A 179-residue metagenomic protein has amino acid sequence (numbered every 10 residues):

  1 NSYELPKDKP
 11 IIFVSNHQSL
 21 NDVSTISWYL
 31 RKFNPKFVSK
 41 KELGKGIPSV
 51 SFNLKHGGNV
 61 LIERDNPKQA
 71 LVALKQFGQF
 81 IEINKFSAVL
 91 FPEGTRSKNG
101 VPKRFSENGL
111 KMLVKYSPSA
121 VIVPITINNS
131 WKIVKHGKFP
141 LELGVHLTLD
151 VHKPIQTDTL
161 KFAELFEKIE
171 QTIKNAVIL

Functional and structural regions predicted by a protein language model:
N1, V60-E63, T157: Short acidic-hydrophobic, aromatic-tinged amphipathic segments that line or gate anion-handling sites
Y3-K9, F80, P118-S119, D150 (+1 more regions): Membrane-interfacial terminal anchoring regions of lipid-handling membrane enzymes
L5, R31, I81-E82, V114: Residue-level signal for alpha-helix termini/capping positions
K7-N66: Catalytic core of membrane glycerolipid acyltransferases/transacylases, capturing the structured, soluble-facing
S19, P67-L71, K103-S106: A conditional alpha-helix N-cap/helix-loop micro-motif detector
V38, A70, G78, E93-V101: Soluble extracytoplasmic domains of inner/organellar membrane proteins
P48-F52, I83, S87-V89, T95-A163: A cross-family acyltransferase "interaction/gating" segment
G58-F80, K85: A membrane-cytosol interface segment of integral membrane proteins
